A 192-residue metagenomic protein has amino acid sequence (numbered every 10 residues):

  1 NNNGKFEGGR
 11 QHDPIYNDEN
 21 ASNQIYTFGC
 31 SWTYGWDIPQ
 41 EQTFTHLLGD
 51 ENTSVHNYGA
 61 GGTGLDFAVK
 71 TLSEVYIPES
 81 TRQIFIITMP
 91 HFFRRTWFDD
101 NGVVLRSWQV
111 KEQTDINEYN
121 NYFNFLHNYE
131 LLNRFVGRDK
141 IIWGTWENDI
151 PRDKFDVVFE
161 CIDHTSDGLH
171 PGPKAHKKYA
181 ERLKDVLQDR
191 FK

Functional and structural regions predicted by a protein language model:
N1-Y26, P78, Q83, M89-E118 (+6 more regions): N-terminal secretory targeting modules
G4-D66, T71: Serine-esterase "nucleophile elbow" of acetyl-processing enzymes
Q42, H46, L126-E130, R152: Short, surface-exposed alpha-helical segments at coil->helix boundaries
L65, V69, L126-Y129, P173-K184: Short, amphipathic alpha-helical "lid/cap" segments that border enzyme active or binding sites
V69-S80: Short, well-structured alpha-helical segments in soluble
R138-I142, D149-P171: Active-site regions of enzymes building and remodeling cell-envelope glycoconjugates
H164-K192: Histidine-centered active-site loop/cap adjacent to the catalytic His in serine esterases/O-acetyl transfer systems
